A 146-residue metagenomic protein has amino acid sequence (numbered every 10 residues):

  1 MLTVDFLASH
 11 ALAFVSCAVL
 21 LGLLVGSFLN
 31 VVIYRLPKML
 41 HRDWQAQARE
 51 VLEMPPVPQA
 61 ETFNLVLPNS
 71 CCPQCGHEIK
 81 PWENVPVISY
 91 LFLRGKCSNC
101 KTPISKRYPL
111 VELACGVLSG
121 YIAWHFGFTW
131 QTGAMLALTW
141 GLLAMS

Functional and structural regions predicted by a protein language model:
M1-S146: A membrane-topology feature that recognizes alpha-helical transmembrane segments and their immediate juxtamembrane
